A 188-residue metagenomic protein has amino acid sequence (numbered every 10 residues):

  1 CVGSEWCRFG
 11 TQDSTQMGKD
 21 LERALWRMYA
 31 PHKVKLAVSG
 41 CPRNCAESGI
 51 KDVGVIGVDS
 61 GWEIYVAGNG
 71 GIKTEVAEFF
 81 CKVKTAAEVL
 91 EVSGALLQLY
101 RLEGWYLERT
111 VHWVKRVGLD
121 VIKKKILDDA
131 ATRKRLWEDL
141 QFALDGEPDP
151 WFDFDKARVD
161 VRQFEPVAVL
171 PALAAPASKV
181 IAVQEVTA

Functional and structural regions predicted by a protein language model:
C1, A37-R43, T110-I122, F142-D145: A glycine-rich phosphate-binding loop feature that marks nucleotide/adenosyl-phosphate handling sites
C1-E63, D155-A188: Small-residue-enriched alpha-helical segments and adjacent helix-cap loops that form tight helix-helix packing
D13-L21, T85-V92, Y106, G118 (+1 more regions): General structural feature for long, well-ordered alpha-helical segments within catalytic domains of soluble enzymes
W26, A30, G94-Y106, L127-A131: Generic secondary-structure signature for well-ordered alpha-helical cores
A30-K35, L102-R116, R133-A143: Flexible, glycine/charged-enriched surface loops at secondary-structure junctions
K35, G40, N44, G49-R109: Mobile "lid/hinge" segments at catalytic clefts and subdomain interfaces of large enzymes
L127-R162: Acidic, Ser/Thr-rich low-complexity intrinsically disordered segments
